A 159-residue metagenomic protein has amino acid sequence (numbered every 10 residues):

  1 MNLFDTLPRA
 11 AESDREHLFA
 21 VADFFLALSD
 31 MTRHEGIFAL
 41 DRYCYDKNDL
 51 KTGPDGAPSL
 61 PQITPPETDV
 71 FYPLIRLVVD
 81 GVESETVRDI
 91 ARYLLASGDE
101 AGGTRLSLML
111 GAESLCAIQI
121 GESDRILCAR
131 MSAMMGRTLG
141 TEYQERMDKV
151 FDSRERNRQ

Functional and structural regions predicted by a protein language model:
M1-Q159: Large intracellular
